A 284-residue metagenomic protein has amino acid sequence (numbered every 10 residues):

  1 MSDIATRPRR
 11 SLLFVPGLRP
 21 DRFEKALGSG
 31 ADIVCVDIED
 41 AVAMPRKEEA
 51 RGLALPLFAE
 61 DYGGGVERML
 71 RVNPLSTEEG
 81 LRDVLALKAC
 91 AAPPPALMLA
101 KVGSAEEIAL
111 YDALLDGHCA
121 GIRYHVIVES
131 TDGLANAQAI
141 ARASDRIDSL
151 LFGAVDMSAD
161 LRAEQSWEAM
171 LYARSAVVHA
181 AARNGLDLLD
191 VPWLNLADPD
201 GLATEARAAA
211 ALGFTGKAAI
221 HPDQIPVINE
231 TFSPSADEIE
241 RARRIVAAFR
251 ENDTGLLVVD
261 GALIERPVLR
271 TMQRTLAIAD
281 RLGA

Functional and structural regions predicted by a protein language model:
M1-A284: Expand to "…catalyze enediolate/carbanion chemistry for C-C bond making/breaking, isomerization, decarboxylation
